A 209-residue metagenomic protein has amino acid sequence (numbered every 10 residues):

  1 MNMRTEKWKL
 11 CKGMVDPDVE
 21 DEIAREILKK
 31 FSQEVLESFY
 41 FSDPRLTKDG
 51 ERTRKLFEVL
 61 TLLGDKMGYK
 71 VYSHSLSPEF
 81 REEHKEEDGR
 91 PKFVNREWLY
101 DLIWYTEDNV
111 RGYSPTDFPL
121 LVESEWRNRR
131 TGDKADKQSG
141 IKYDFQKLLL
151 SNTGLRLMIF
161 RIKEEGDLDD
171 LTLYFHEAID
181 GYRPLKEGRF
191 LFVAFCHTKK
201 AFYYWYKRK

Functional and structural regions predicted by a protein language model:
N2-W98: Acidic-basic catalytic patches of nuclease active cores, encompassing PD-(D/E)XK and other metal-cofactor nuclease
S42-T47, L120-A135: Surface-exposed cleft-lining segments at the edges of enzyme active sites
E51, K55, E97, D117 (+2 more regions): Short, well-structured alpha-helical interface segments that form or flank functional binding sites
L102-W104, T116-R129, L148: Conserved catalytic cores of phosphodiester-cleaving nucleases, focusing on short active-site segments
Y113-S114, R127-K147, E165-L171: Active-site-adjacent loop/helix micro-motif of nuclease/hydrolase catalytic cores
V122-E125, L157-I162, V193-F195: Conserved beta-strand segments of the P-loop GTPase G domain that flank and frequently precede/overlap
N152-R156: Short glycine-/polar-rich loops that comprise or flank the Walker A/P-loop and associated switch/sensor motifs
K163-K209: Domain-level recognition of nuclease-like catalytic cores that cleave nucleotide substrates
